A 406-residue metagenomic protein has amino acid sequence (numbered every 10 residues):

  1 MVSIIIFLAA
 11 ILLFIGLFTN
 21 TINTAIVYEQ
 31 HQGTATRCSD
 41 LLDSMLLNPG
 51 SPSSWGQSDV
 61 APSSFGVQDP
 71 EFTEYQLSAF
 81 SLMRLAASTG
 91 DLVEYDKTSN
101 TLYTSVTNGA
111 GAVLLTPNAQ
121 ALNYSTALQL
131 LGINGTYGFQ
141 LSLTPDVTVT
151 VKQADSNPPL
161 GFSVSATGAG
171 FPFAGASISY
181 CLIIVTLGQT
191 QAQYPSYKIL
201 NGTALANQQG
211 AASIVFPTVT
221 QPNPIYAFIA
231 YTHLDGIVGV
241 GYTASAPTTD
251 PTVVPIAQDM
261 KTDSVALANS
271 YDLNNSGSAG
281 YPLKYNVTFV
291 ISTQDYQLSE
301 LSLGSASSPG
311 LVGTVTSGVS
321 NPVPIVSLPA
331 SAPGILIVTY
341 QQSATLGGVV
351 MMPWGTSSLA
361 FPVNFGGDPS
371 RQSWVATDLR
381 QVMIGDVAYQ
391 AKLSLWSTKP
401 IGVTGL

Functional and structural regions predicted by a protein language model:
M1-T19: N-terminal single-pass transmembrane signal-anchor helix
F18-L406: Long, compositionally biased, intrinsically disordered regions
